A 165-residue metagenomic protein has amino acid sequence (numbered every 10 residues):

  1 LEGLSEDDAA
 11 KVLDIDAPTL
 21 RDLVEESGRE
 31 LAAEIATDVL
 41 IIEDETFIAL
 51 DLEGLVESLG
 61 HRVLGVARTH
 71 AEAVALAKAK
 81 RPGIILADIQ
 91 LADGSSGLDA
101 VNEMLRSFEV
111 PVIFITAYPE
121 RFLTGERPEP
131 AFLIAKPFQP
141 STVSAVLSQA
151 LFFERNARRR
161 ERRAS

Functional and structural regions predicted by a protein language model:
D8, F138-L151, R155, R159: C-terminal output helix
L13-E34: DNA-recognition helix of helix-turn-helix
T37-F47, L52-V56: Conserved acidic segment of CheY-like receiver
I42-E43, A67, I85: Conserved sequence signature across two-component system core domains
G60-R68, L76: Short hydrophobic/Thr-rich beta-strand motif most characteristic of the beta2 strand and flanking loop of CheY-like
D88-I89: Active-site residues of response regulator receiver
S95-V110, R121-G125: Short amphipathic alpha-helix used as the core "switch/output" element in two-component signaling
I113-T116: Hydrophobic/aromatic residues positioned on beta-strands within the core alpha/beta folds
